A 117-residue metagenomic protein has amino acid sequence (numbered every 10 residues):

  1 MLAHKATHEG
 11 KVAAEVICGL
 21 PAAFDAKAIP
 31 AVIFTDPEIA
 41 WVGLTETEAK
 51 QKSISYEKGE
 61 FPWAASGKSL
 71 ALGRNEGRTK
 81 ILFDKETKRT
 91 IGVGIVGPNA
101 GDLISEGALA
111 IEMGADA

Functional and structural regions predicted by a protein language model:
M1-K27, K88: Rossmann-like dinucleotide/flavin-binding elements
C18-P21, I29-A117: Flexible, glycine-rich terminal cap/loop adjacent to redox cofactors in electron-transfer oxidoreductases
